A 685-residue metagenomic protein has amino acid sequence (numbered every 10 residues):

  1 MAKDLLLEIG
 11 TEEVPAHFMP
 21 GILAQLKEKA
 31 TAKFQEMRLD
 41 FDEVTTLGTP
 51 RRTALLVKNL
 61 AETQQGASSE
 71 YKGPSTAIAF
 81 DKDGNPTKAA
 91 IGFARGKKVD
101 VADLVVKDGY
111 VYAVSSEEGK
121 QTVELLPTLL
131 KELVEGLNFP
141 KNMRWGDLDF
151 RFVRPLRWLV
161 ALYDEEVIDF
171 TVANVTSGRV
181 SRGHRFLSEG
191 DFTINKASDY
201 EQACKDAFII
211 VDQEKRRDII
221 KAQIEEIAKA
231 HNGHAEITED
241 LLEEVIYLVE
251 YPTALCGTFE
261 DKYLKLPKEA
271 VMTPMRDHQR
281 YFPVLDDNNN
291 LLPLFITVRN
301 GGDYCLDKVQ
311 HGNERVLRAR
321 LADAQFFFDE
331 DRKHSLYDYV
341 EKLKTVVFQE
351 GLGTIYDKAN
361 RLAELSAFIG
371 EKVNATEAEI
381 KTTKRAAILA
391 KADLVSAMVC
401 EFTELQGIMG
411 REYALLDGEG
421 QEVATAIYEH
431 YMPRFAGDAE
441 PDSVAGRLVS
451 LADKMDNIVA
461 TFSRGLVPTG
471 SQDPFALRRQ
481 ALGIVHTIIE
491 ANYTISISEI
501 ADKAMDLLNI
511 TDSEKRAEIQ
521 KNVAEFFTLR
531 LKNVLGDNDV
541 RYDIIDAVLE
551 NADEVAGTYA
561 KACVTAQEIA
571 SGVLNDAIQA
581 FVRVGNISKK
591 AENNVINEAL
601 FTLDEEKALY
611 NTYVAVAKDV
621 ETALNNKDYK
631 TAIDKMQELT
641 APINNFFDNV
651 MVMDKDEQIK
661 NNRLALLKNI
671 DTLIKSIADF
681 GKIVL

Functional and structural regions predicted by a protein language model:
M1-L685: Amphipathic alpha-helical "coupling" segments that flank catalytic cores
